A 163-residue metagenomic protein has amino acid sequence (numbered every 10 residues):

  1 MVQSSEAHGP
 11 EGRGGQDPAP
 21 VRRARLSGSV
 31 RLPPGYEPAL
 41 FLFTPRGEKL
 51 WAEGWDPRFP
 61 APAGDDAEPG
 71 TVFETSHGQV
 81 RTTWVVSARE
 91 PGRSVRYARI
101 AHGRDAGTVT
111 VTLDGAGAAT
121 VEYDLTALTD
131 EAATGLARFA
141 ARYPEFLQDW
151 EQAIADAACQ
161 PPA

Functional and structural regions predicted by a protein language model:
V2-D65: Hydrophobic ligand-binding cavity/cleft-lining segments
P10, Q160-A163: Compositionally biased non-globular segments, especially hydrophobic aliphatic-rich helices of signal peptides
A24-L26, T71, V95, V109 (+1 more regions): Short beta-strand micro-motifs in enzyme catalytic cores
R25-S27, Q79-W84, R104-T110: Short, surface-exposed coil-to-beta transition loops
R31, G47-E53, R58-A101, D156-P161: Glycine-rich portal/gate segments that line the openings of hydrophobic small-molecule binding cavities
P33-E37, S87-G92, T112-A119: A short, structured loop/turn motif at beta-sheet edges
A98-Q152, D156: Beta-strand/loop substructures that line and gate deep hydrophobic ligand-binding cavities in soluble
